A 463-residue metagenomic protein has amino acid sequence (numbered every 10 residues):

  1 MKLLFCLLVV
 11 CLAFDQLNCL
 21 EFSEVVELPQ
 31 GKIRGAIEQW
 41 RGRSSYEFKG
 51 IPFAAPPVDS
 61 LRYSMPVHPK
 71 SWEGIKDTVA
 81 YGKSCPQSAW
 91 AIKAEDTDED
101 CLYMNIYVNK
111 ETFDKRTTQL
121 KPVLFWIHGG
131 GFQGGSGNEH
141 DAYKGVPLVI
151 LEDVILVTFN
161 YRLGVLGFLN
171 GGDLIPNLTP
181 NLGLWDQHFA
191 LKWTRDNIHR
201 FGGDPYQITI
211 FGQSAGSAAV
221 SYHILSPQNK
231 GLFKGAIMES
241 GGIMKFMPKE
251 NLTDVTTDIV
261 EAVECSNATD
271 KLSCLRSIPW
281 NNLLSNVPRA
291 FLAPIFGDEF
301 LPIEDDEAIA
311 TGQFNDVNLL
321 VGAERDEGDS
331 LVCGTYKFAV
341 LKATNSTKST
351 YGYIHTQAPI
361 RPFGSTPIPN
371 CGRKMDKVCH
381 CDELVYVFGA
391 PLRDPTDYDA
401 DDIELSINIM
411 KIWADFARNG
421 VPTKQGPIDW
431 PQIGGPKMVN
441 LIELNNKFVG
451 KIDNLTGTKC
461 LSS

Functional and structural regions predicted by a protein language model:
M1-V10, D15-N18: Classical eukaryotic N-terminal signal peptides for Sec-dependent ER targeting/secretion, especially the positively
A13-L184, P205, P391, P395-I409 (+3 more regions): Non-catalytic accessory segments of hydrolases
L178-R200: Alpha/beta-hydrolase active-site loop
D196, Q207, K230, G235 (+1 more regions): Substrate-access "cap/lid" subdomains that shape and gate the entrance to catalytic or ligand-binding pockets
F201-Q213: Alpha/beta-hydrolase fold nucleophile elbow
G212-A215, P227, S240: Catalytic nucleophile serine of serine hydrolases, specifically the conserved "nucleophile elbow" pentapeptide
S217-N229: Short glycine-enriched nucleophile-adjacent loop and the immediately C-terminal alpha-helix near the catalytic center
Y336, V340-S463: Mobile gating loops/cap/lid regions near enzyme active sites that modulate substrate access
